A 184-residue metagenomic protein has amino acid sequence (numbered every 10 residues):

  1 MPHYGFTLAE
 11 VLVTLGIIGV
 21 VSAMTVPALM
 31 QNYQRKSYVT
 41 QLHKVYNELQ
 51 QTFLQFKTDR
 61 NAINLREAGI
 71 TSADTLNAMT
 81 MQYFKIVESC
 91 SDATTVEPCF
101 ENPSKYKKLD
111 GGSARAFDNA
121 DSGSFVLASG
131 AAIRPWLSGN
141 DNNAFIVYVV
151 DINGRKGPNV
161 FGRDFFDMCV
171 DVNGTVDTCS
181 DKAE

Functional and structural regions predicted by a protein language model:
M1-P2, A9-V11, N61, L65 (+3 more regions): Extended alpha-helical regions
P2, A9-V11, G16, H43-N47 (+5 more regions): Aromatic-enriched hydrophobic runs in primary sequence
P2-Q34, Q41: N-terminal single-pass transmembrane signal-anchor helix
Q31-L65, I70-N77: Membrane-proximal N-terminal amphipathic helix
S72-E184: Intrinsically disordered, low-complexity regions enriched in Pro/Ser/Thr/Gly and acidic residues
